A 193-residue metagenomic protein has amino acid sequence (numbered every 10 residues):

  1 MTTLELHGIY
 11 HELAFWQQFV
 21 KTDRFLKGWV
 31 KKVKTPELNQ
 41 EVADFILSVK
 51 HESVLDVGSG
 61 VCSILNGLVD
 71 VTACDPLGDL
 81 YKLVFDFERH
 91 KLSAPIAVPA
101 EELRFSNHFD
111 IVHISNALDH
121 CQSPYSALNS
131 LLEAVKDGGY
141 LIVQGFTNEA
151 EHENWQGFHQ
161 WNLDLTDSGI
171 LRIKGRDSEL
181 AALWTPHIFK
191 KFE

Functional and structural regions predicted by a protein language model:
M1-V49: Class I SAM-dependent methyltransferase Rossmann-like catalytic core, especially the SAM/SAH-binding loop
L55-E102: Class I SAM-dependent methyltransferase SAM/SAH-binding core
H113: A conserved beta-strand element that flanks and buttresses the S-adenosyl-L-methionine
N116-A117: Short catalytic micro-motifs in class I SAM-dependent methyltransferases
H120: A short His-aromatic
Y125-Y140: A short glycine-rich, Lys/Arg-flanked "PGG" loop and its adjoining helix->strand segment in the class I
I142-G169: Conserved class I S-adenosyl-L-methionine
S178-E193: Core SAM-dependent methyltransferase catalytic element
